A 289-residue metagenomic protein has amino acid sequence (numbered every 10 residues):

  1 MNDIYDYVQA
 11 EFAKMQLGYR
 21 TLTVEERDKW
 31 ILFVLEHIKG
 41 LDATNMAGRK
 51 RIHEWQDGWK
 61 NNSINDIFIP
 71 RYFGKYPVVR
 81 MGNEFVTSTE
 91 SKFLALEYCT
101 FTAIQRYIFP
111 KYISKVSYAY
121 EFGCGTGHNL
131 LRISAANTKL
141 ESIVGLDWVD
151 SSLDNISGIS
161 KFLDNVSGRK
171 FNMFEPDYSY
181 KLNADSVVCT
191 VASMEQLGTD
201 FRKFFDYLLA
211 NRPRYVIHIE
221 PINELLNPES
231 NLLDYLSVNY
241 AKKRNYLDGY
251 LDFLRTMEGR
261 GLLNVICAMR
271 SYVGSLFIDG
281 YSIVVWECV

Functional and structural regions predicted by a protein language model:
M1-I104, L233-D234, T256, R260 (+1 more regions): N-terminal accessory regions of S-adenosyl-L-methionine
V116-G125: Conserved class I S-adenosyl-L-methionine
T126-E175: Class I SAM-dependent methyltransferase SAM/SAH-binding core
E175-L182: Short conserved loop adjoining the S-adenosyl-L-methionine
S186-D200: A short SAM/SAH-binding and catalytic strip from SAM-dependent methyltransferases
K203-R214: A short glycine-rich, Lys/Arg-flanked "PGG" loop and its adjoining helix->strand segment in the class I
P213-E224: Conserved beta-strand signature within the Rossmann-like core of class I S-adenosyl-L-methionine
A241-G261: Short alpha-helix
